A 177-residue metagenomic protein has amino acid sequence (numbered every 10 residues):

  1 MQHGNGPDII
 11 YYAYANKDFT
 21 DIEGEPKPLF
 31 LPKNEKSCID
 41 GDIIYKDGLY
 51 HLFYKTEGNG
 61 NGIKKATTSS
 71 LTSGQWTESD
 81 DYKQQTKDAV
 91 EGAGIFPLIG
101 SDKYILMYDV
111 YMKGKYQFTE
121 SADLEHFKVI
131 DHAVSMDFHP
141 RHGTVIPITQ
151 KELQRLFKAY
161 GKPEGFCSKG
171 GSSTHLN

Functional and structural regions predicted by a protein language model:
M1-A89, L98-G171: Beta-rich carbohydrate-recognition and catalytic domains
